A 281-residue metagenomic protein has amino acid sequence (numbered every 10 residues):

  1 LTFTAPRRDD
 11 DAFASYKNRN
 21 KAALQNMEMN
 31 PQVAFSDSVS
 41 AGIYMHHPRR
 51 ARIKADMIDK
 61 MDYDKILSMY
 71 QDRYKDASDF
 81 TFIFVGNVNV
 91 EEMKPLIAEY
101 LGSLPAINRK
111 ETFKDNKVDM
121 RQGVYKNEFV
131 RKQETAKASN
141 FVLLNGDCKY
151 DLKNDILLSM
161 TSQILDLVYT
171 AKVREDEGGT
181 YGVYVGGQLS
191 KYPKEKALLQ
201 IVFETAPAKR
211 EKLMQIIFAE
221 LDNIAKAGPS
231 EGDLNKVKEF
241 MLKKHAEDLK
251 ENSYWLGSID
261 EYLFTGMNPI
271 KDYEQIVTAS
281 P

Functional and structural regions predicted by a protein language model:
L1-F3, K17-Q25, N30-I58, S78-V85 (+2 more regions): M16 family metallopeptidases and their MPP-like homologs
R7-R8, A12-F13, M61: Peptidyl-prolyl cis-trans isomerase
D9, I107-T112, A227-L234: Flexible helix-coil linker/hinge segments at domain or subdomain boundaries
F13, D64-Y100: Non-catalytic, conformational "gating/processing" segments within enzyme and secreted inhibitor domains
I58-D64: Short, charged, amphipathic alpha-helices and their helix-cap/turn boundaries
S68-Q71, N127-R131, V185-K191: Short beta-strand/turn micro-motifs at beta-sheet edges
L96-K110: Glycine-centered hinge/linker elements that transmit conformational signals in sensory and ligand-binding systems
R109-V168, K172: His/Glu-based metal-binding/catalytic segments typifying zinc-dependent metallopeptidases
